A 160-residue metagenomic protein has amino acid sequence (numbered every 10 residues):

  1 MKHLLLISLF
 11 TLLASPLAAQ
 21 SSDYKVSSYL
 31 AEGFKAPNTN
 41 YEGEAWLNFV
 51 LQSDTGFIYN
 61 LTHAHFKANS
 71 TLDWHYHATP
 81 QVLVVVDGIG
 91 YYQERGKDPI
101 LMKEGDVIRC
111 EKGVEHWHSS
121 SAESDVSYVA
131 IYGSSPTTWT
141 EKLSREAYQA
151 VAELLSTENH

Functional and structural regions predicted by a protein language model:
L4-L13: Sec-dependent N-terminal signal peptides
A18-I58, T138-H160: A short, N-terminal "cap"/entry segment at the start of jelly-roll beta-barrel domains of the cupin/DSBH fold
N60-H77: Conserved short histidine dyad/triad with adjacent acidic residue
H77-Y91, R95-G96: Glycine- and acidic-residue-biased ligand/ion/polar-headgroup-sensing regions
Y91, K112-T138: Ligand-binding loop in jelly-roll beta-barrel domains
G96-G113: Short acidic-glycine-tyrosine-enriched beta hairpin
